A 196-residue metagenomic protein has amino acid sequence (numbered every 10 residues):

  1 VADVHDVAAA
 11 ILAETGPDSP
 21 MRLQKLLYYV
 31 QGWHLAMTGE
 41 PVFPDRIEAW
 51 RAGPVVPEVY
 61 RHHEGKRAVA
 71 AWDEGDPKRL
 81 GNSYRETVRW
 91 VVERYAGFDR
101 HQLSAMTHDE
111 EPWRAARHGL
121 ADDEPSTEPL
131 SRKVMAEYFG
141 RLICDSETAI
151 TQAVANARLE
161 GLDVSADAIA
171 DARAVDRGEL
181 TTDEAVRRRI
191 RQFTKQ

Functional and structural regions predicted by a protein language model:
V1-R177, T181-E184, R191: Domain-edge interaction signal
R188-Q196: Charge-dense, helix-prone N-terminal extensions
